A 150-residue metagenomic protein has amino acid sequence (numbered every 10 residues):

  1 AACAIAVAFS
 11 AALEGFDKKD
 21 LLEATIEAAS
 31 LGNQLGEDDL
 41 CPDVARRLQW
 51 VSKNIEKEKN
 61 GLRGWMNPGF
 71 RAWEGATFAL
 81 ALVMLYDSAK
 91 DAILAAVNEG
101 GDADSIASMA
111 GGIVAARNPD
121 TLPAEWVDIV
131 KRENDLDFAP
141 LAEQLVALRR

Functional and structural regions predicted by a protein language model:
A1-S10, E74, F78-R150: Catalytic phosphate/nucleotide-handling subdomain of diverse soluble enzymes
S10-G100, R150: Accessory "access/gating" subregions that flank catalytic or transport cores
